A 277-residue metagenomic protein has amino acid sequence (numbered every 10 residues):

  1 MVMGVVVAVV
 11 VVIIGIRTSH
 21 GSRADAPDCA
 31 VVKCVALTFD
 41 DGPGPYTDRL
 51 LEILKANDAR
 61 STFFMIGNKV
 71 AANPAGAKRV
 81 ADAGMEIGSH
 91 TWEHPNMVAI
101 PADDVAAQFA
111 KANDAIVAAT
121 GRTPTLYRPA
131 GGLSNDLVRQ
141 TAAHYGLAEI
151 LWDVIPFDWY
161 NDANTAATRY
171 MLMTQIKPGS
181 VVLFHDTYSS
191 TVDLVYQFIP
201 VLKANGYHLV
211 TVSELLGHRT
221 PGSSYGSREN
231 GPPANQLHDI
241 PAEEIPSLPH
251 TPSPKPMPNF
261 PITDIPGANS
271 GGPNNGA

Functional and structural regions predicted by a protein language model:
M1-G15: Hydrophobic membrane-insertion alpha-helices, especially the h-region of bacterial N-terminal signal peptides
H20-T120, V201, G217: Active-site beta->alpha N-cap acidic-glycine motif
A26-C29, N57, V70-A71, S190-G267 (+2 more regions): C-terminal domain-boundary segment and adjacent tail
V35-F39, S61-M65, E86-T91, T125-P129 (+3 more regions): Structural recognition of the beta-strand scaffold that forms the well-ordered cores of secreted hydrolase catalytic
G42, I66-N68, W92, A130-G132 (+3 more regions): Active-site beta-loop-alpha junctions enriched in small/polar residues
L50, V138, F198: Aromatic/hydrophobic pocket-lining residues that form π-stacking "cages" and hydrophobic walls in ligand
A77-R79, D103-V105, T165-A167, S224-R228: Short low-complexity, flexible loop/linker segments enriched in glycine and/or proline with clustered acidic
E93-T123, G131-P178, T191-L194: Alpha-helical scaffold elements lining the catalytic groove of polysaccharide deacetylases
